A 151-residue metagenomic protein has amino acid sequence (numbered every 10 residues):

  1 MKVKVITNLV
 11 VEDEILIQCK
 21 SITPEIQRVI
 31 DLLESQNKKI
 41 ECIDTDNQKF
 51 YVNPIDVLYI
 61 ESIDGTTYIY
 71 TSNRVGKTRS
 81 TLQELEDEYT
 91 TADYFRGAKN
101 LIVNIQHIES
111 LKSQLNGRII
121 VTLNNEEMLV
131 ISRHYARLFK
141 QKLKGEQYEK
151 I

Functional and structural regions predicted by a protein language model:
M1-Q27: N-terminal regulatory/sensing modules of transcriptional regulators
C19, L129-S132: Active-site-adjacent beta-strand anchor residues
E25-V130: Conserved binding/recognition cores within well-folded domains
R133, R137-L138: C-terminal structural segments of small proteins and small subunits
Y148-I151: …primarily DNA-binding HTH/wHTH and HhH modules…
